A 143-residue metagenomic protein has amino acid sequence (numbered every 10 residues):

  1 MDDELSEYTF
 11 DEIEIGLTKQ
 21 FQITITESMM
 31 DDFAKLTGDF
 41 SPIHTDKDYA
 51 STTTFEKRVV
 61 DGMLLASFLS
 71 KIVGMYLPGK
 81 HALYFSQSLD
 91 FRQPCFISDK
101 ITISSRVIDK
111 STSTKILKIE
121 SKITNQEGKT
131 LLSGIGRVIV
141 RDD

Functional and structural regions predicted by a protein language model:
M1-A82: Hot-dog-fold acyl-thioester-processing enzymes
M1-I15, C95-D143: HotDog/MaoC-like acyl-thioester-processing domains
Q20-T24, D90, R106, R137-I139: Generic structural detector for well-ordered beta-strands
S41, K47-T52, D61-G62, K71-I72 (+6 more regions): Short, surface-exposed, polar/charged, turn-prone segments marking secondary-structure boundaries
P42, P78, P94, V140-R141: Proline-rich low-complexity regions
M75-D99: Mid-chain, well-packed structural core segment of small domains
